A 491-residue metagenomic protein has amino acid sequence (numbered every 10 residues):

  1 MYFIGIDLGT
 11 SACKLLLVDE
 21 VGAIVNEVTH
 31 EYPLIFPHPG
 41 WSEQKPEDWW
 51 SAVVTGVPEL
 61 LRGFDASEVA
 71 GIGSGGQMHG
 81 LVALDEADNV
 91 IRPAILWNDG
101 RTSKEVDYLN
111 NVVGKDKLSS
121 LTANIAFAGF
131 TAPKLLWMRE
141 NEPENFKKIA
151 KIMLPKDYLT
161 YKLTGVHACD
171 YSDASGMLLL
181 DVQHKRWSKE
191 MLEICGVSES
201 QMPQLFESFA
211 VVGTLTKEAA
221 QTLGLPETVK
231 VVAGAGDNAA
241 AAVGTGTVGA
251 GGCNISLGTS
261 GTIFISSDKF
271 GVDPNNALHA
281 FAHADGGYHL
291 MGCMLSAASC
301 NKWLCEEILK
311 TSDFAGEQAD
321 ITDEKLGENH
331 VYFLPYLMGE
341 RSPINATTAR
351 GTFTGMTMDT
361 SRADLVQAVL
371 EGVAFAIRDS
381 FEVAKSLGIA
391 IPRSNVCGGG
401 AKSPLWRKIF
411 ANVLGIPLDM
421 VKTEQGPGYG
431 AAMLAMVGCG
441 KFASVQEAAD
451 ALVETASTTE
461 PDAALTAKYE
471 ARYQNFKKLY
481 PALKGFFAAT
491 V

Functional and structural regions predicted by a protein language model:
M1-R92, S120, K148, A220-Q221 (+4 more regions): N-terminal glycine/serine-rich phosphate-binding loop of ATP-dependent small-molecule kinases, especially carbohydrate
I4-G5, S103, N110-F127, P133-A168 (+3 more regions): Active-site core segments that coordinate phosphate-bearing ligands/cofactors across diverse enzyme families
L15, L81-L84, P93, I265-S266 (+2 more regions): Short glycine-/acidic-enriched loop or helix-start segments at secondary-structure transitions that form or flank
G22, K45, I72, D99 (+3 more regions): Residue-level signal for inorganic ion chemistry
H30-Y32, E207, H283, P461: Active-site donor-binding loop signature of nucleotide-sugar glycosyltransferases
P58-W97, I125-T131, T160-D181, Q204-E207 (+1 more regions): Short beta-strand-loop/turn "lid" adjacent to the catalytic site in phosphate-handling enzymes
S200: A conserved beta-strand/loop element that lines the FAD pocket in flavoprotein oxidoreductases
